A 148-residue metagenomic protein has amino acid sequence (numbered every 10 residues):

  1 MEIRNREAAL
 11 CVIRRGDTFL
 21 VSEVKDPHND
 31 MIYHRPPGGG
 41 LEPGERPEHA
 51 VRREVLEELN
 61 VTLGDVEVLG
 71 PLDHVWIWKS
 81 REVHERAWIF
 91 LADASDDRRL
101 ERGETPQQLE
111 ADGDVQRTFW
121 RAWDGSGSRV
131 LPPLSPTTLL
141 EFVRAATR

Functional and structural regions predicted by a protein language model:
M1-L20, G40-P43, V66, A87: Conserved N-terminal beta-strand and adjoining loop/helix that marks the start of the Nudix/MutT-like hydrolase domain
I3-N5, Y33, S80-R86, D112-V115: A generic structural micro-feature
R14-F19, P27-N29, E42-P43, H74 (+1 more regions): Short, charged/polar surface micro-motifs in flexible loops or helix N-caps
T18-E57: Conserved Nudix-box catalytic region and its N-terminal flanking loop in Nudix hydrolases and closely related
H28, I32-Y33, R99-R148: Nudix hydrolase/Nudix homology domain
G39, R53, V66, R121-D124: Structural detector for helix-capping/boundary residues
L41, L63, A94, W123-S126: Hydrophobic pocket-lining residues within nucleotide cofactor-binding pockets
N60-R98, G103-T105: Active-site segment of metal-dependent pyrophosphate-handling enzymes, primarily the Nudix hydrolase catalytic core
